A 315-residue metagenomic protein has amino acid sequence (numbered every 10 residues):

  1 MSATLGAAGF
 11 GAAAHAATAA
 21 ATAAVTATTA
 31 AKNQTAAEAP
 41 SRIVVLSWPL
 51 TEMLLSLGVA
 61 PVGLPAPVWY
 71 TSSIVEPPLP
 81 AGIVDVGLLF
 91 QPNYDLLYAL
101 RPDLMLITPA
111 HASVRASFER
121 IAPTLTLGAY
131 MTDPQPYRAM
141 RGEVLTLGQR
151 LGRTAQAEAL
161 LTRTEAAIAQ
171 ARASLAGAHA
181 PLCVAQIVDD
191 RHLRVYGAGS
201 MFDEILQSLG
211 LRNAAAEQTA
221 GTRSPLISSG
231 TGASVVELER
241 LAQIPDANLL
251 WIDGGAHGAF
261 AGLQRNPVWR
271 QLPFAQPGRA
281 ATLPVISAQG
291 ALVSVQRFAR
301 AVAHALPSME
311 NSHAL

Functional and structural regions predicted by a protein language model:
M1-T18: N-terminal export signals
H15-Q34: Compositionally biased, intrinsically disordered low-complexity segments enriched for polar/charged residues
A31, T35-V62, G177-G197: A short, flexible N-terminal coil/short beta segment enriched in small residues
P40, S47, T51, L55 (+13 more regions): Extracytoplasmic/secreted envelope proteins and their assembly/folding machinery, especially bacterial periplasmic
R42, Q135, G142, I244-L315: Structured C-terminal subdomain patch of bacterial secreted/periplasmic proteins
R42, W48-L100: A short, structured surface patch at a secondary-structure boundary
V75-M131, S174-L175, P181-T282: Binding-cleft/active-site segments that stabilize strongly anionic ligands or cofactors
P123-R191, A288, L292-L315: Extracytoplasmic substrate-binding proteins
